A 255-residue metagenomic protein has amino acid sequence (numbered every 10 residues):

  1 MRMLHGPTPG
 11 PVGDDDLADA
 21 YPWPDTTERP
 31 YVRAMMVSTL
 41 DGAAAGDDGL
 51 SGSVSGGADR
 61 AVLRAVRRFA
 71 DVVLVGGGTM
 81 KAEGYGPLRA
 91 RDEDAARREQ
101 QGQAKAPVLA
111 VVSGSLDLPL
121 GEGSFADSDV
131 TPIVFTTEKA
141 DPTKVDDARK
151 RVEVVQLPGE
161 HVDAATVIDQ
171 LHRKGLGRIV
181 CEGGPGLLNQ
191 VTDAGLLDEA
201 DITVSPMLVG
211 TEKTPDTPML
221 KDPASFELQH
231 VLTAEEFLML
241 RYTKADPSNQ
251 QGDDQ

Functional and structural regions predicted by a protein language model:
M1-Q255: Enzymes that bind and transform nitrogen-containing heteroaromatic metabolites
